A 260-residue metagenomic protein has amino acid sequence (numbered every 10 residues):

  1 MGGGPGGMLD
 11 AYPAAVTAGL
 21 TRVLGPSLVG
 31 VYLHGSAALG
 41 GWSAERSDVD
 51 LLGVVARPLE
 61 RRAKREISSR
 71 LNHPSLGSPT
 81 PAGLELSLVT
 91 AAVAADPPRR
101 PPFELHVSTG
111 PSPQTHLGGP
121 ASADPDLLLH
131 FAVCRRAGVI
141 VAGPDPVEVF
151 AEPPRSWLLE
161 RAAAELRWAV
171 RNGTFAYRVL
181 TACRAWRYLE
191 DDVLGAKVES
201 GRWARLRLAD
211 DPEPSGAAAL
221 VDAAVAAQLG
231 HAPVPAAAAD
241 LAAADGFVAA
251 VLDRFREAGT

Functional and structural regions predicted by a protein language model:
M1-Y32, R62-K64, G259-T260: Helical scaffold of the NTase/Pol beta-like nucleotidyltransferase catalytic core
L33-S69, H73, G83-L88: Catalytic metal-binding acidic patch
S69-N172: Conserved NTP/Mg2+-binding pocket subregion across the NTase superfamily
A163-S200: Hydrophobic alpha-helical packing segments in soluble, helical-rich domains
F175-V179, A217, A244: Short runs of predominantly hydrophobic/aromatic residues within well-ordered alpha helices that form helix-helix
A185-Y188, D192, D210, G230 (+1 more regions): Amphipathic alpha-helical interaction surfaces
V193-A227: Short, charged amphipathic alpha-helical segments flanked by flexible coils
L229-T260: Terminal (often C-terminal) interaction modules
